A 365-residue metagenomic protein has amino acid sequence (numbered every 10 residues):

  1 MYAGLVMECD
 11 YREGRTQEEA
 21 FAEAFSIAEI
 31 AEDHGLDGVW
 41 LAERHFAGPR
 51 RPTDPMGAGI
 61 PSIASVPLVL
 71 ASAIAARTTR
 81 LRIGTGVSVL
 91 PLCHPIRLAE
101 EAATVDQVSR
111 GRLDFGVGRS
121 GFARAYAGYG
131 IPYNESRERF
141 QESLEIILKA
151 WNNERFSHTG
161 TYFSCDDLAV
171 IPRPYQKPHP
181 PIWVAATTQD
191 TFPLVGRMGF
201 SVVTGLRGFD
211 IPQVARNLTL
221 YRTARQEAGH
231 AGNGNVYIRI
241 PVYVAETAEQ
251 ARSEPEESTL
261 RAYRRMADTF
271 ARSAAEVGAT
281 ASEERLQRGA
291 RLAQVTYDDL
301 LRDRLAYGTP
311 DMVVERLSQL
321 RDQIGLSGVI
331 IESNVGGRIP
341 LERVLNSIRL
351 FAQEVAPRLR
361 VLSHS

Functional and structural regions predicted by a protein language model:
M1-R77, K177-P180: N-terminal beta1-alpha1-beta2 module of alpha/beta enzyme domains
M1-T16, R80, F122-A125, S164-P178 (+1 more regions): N-terminal small/glycine-rich loop or linker at the start of catalytic domains across soluble metabolic enzymes
A3-M7, V39-L41, I83-T85, L113-V117 (+4 more regions): Hydrophobic faces of well-ordered beta-strands that scaffold small-molecule active sites in alpha/beta enzyme cores
M7-F21, S88-I96, Q176-A186, Y243-A245 (+1 more regions): Active-site mouth loops of central-metabolism enzymes
D33, N134-V170, P212-S327, R360-S365: An alpha-helical appendage that flanks or caps ligand/catalytic pockets
G35, E43, I74, V105 (+8 more regions): Conserved, mostly hydrophobic/aromatic
P52-G84, R139, I348-L362: Alpha-helix-loop-beta-strand connector modules within alpha/beta enzyme cores
P91-F200, I211-N233: Internal, glycine-rich beta/alpha segment that forms the wall or movable "lid" of small-molecule/cofactor binding
